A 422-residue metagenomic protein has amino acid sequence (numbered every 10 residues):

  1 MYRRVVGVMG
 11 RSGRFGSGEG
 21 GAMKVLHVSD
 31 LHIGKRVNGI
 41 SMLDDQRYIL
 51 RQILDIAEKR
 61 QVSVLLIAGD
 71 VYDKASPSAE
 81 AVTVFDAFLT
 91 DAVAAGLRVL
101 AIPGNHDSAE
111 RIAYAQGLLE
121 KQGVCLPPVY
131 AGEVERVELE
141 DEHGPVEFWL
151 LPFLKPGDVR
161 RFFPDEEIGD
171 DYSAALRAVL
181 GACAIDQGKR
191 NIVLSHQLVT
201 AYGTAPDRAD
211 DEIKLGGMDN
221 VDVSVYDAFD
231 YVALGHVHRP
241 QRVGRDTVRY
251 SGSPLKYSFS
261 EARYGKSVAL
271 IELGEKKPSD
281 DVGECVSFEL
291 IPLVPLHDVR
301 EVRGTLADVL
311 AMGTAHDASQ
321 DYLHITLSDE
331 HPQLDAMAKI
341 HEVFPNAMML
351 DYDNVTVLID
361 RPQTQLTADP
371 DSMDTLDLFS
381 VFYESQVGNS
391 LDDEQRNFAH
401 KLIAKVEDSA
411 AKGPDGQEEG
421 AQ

Functional and structural regions predicted by a protein language model:
Y2-T90, A94, N397, K401-K405 (+2 more regions): N-terminal active-site segment of His-dependent metallophosphoesterases
F15-G21, K59, V64, L273-Q422: Accessory, non-catalytic peripheral segments of nucleic-acid enzymes
D30, L50, D70, F85 (+7 more regions): Divalent metal-coordination and catalytic microenvironments
S63-G69, V99-P103, R190-L194: Short beta-strand segments at enzyme active-site cores
P77, H106-G244: His/Asp/Glu-rich metal-coordinating catalytic cores of metallo-dependent phosphodiesterases/hydrolases acting on
V84-G96, M218-A228: Catalytic-core regions built around general acid/base machinery
V93-A101, A318-D321: Short, surface-exposed connector motifs at secondary-structure boundaries
I102-E147, D230-L234, R239-V309: Active-site-adjacent helix-turn-beta-strand microarchitecture at beta-sheet edges that either contains or buttresses
